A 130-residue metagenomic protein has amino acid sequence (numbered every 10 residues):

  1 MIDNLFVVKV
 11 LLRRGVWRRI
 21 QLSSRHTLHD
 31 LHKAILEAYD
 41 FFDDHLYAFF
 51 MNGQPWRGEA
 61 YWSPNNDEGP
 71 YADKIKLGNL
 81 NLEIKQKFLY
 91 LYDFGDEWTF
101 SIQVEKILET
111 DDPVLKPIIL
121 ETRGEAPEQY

Functional and structural regions predicted by a protein language model:
M1-Y130: Short linear regulatory motifs enriched in tryptophan with gly/pro/ser
